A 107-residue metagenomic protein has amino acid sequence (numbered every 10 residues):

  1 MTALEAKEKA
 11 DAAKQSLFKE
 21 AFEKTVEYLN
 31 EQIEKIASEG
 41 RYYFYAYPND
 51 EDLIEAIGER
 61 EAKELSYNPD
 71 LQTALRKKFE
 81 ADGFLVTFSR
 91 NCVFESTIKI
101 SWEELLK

Functional and structural regions predicted by a protein language model:
M1-A3, E8, D70-Q72, V93-I98: A general, composition-driven signal for non-globular sequence regions
M1-K63: An N-terminal amphipathic alpha-helical segment
V26, L65-L75: Well-ordered, non-membrane alpha-helical segments in soluble/globular domains
E61-P69, R90-V93: Short, charged/polar micro-motifs that form catalytic or ligand-binding hotspots
T73, K78, G83-K107: C-terminal edge-of-domain segments
